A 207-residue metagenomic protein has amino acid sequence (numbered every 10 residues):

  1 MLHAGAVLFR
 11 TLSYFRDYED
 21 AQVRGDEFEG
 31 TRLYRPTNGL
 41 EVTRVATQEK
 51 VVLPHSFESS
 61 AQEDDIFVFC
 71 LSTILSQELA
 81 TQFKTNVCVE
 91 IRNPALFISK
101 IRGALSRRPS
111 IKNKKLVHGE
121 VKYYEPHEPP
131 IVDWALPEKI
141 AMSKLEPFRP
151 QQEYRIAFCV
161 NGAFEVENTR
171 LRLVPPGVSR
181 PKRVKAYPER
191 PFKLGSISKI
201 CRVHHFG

Functional and structural regions predicted by a protein language model:
M1-G207: NAD-dependent ADP-ribosyltransferases
